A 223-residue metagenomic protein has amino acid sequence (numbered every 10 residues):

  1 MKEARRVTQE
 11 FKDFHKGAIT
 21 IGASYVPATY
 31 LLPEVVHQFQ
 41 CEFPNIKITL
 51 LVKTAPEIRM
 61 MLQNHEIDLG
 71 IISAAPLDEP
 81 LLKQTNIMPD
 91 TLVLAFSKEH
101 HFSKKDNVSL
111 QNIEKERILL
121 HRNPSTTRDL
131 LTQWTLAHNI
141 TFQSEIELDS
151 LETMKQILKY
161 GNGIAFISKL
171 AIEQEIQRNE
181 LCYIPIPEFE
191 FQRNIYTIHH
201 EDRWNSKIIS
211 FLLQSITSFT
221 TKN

Functional and structural regions predicted by a protein language model:
M1-T20, T29, H37-N45, E79-T85 (+2 more regions): Short helix-loop hinge/linker segments at domain boundaries
K16-D78, L148: Central regulatory/effector-binding core of bacterial HTH transcription factors
G22, L92, V108-T127, T220: Short loop->beta-strand "edge-of-pocket" segments that line small-molecule binding or catalytic clefts across diverse
L31, C182-N223: A late-sequence structural motif
V35-P44, Q111, R128-T141: Ligand-binding cleft/hinge of the Venus flytrap
E42, K53-E116, E190: Acidic, Gly/Pro-rich loop/turn segments at junctions of secondary structure
T54-I67, S73, T126-Y183: Hydrophobic hinge/microswitch elements
F102-S103, R117-H138, N205-L213, N223: Secondary-structure junction motif
